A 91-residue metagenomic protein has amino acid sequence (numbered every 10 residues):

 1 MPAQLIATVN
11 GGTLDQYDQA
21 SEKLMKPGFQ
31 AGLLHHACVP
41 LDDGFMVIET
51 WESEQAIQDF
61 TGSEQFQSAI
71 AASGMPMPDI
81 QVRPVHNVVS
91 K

Functional and structural regions predicted by a protein language model:
M1-E64, S73-K91: Short S/T/G/P-rich N-terminal loop/turn motif that feeds into the first structured element of a domain
F66-S68: Short, non-transmembrane amphipathic alpha-helical segments
